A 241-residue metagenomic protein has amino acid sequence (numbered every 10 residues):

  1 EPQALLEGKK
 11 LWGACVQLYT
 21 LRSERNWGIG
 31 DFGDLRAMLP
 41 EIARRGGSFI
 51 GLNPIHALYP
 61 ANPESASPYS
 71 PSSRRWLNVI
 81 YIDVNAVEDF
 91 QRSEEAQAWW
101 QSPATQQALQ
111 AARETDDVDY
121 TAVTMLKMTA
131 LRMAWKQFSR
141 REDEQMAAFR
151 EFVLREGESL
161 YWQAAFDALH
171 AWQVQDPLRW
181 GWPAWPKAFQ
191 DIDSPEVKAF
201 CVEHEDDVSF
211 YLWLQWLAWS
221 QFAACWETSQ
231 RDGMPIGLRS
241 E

Functional and structural regions predicted by a protein language model:
E1-S240: Acidic/aromatic-lined carbohydrate-recognition and catalytic surfaces of CAZymes acting on diverse glycans
